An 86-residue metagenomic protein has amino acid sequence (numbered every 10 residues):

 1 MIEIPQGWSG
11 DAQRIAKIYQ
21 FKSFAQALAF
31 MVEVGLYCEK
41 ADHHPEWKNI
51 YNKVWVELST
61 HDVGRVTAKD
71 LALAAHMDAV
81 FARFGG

Functional and structural regions predicted by a protein language model:
M1-G86: Charge-rich alpha-helical segments
